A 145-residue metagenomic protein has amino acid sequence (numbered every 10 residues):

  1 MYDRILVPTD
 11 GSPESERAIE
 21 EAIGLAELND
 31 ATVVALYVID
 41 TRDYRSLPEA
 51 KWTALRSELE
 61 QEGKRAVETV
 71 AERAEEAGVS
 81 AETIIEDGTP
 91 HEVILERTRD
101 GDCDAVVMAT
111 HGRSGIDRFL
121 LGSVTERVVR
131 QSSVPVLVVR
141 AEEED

Functional and structural regions predicted by a protein language model:
M1-R17, Q131-D145: Intrinsically disordered or low-complexity boundary/linker segments at protein termini and domain junctions
D3-P48: Small/aliphatic-rich secondary-structure junction motif
E21, L59-V70, V93: Short, solvent-exposed amphipathic alpha-helices that sit in or adjacent to ligand/effector-binding or catalytic
A31-T32, V79, C103, V134: Short glycine/serine/threonine/alanine-rich loop segments
V34-L36, E82-E86, L137: General small-molecule cofactor/ligand-binding pocket signal
I39-R65: Acidic, proline/glycine-rich short linear motifs
E72-V106, E143-D145: Structural beta-alpha unit
D100-D145: Gly/Ser-rich helix-loop-strand patches that form or flank binding pockets for ribonucleotide-derived cofactors
